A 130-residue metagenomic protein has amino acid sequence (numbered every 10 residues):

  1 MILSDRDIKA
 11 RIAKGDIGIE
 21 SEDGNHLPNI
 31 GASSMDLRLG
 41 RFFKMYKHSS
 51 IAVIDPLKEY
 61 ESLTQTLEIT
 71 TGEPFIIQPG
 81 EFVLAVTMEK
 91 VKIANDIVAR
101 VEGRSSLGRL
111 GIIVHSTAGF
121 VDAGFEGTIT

Functional and structural regions predicted by a protein language model:
M1-T130: DUTPase catalytic domain/fold
